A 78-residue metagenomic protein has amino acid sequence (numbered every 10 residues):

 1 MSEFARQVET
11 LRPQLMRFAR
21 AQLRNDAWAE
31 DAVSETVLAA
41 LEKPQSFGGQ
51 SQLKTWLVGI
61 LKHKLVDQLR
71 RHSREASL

Functional and structural regions predicted by a protein language model:
M1-R17, A21, A27-E30, L41: A short, charge-rich alpha-helical start-of-domain segment used by transcription regulators
Q7, L11, L15, T36 (+2 more regions): Residue-level preference for hydrophobic side chains embedded in well-ordered alpha helices
N25-D26, Q50: Short loop-to-helix capping motifs
D31, E35, D67: Acidic active-site catalytic centers that drive phospho-/nucleotidyl reactions and related ester hydrolyses
E35-L53, R71-S73: Sigma70-family region 2
G48, G59-L78: Arg/Lys-rich amphipathic alpha helix in sigma70-family domain 2
